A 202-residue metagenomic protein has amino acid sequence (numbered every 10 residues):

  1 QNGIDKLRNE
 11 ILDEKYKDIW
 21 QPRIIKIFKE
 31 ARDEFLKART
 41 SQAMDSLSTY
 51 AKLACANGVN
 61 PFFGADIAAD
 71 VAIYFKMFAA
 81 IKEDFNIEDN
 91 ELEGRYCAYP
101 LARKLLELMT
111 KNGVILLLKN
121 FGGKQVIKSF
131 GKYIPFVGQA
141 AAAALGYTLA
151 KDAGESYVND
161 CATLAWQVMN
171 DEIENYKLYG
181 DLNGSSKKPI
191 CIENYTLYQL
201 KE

Functional and structural regions predicted by a protein language model:
Q1, K201-E202: Long, helix-rich, hydrophobic modules that act as membrane-proximal anchors or helical bundle/coiled-coil regulators
Q1-K26: Canonical P-loop GTPase G-domain recognition
K17, Q21-K201: Alpha-helical membrane association modules
